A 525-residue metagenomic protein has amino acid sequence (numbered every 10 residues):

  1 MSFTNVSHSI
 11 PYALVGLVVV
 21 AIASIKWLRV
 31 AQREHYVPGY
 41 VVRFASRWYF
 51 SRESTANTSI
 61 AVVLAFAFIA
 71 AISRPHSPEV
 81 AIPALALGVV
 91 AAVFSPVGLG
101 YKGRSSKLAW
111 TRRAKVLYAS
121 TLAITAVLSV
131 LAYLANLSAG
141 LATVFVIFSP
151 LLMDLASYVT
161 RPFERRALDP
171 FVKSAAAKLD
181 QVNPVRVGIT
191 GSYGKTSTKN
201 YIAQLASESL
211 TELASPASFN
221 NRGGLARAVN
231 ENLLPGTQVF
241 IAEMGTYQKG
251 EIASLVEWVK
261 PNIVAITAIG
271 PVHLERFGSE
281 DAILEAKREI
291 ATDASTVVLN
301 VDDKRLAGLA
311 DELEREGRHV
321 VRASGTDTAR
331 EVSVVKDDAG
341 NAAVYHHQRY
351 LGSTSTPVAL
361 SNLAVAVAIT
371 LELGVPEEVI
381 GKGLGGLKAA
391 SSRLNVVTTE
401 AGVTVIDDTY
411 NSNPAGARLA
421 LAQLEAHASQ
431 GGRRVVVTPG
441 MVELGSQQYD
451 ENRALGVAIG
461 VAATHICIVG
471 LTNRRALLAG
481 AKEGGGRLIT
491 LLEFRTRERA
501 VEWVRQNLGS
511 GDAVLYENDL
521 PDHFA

Functional and structural regions predicted by a protein language model:
M1-L137, T143-P162, L371-E378, K382-S392 (+1 more regions): ATP-dependent carboxylate-amine ligase
V30, M153-V182: Transmembrane-cytosolic junction motif
I69-L85, T111, T125-A135, R227 (+5 more regions): Extended acidic/charged loop-beta regions that coordinate divalent cations and stabilize anionic phosphate/carboxylate
S174-S218: Walker A (P-loop) phosphate-binding motif
G188, L213-S215, V239-E243, V297-L299 (+3 more regions): Short catalytic-loop micro-motif centered on adjacent basic/acidic residues
G188-T190, E243, T267, N300 (+2 more regions): Short beta-strand segments
N221, A226-E314, V442-R453: Flexible active-site lid/hinge loop adjacent to a nucleotide/diphosphate and Mg2+-phosphate binding pocket
I266-T404, S429-G432, V457-H465, N473-L492: Acidic, Mg2+-coordinating active-site environments of NTP-dependent enzymes
